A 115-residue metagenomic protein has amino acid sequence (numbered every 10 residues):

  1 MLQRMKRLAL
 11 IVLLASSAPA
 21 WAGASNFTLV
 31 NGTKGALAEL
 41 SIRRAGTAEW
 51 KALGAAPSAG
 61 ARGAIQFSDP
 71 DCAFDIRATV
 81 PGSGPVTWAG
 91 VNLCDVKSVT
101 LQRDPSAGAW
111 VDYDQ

Functional and structural regions predicted by a protein language model:
L2-A9: Bacterial N-terminal signal peptides that target proteins for export
S17-P19: N-terminal signal peptide c-region/cleavage motif recognized by signal peptidases
W21-F67, D71-C72, T79-Q115: Intrinsically disordered, low-complexity segments enriched in small/polar residues
